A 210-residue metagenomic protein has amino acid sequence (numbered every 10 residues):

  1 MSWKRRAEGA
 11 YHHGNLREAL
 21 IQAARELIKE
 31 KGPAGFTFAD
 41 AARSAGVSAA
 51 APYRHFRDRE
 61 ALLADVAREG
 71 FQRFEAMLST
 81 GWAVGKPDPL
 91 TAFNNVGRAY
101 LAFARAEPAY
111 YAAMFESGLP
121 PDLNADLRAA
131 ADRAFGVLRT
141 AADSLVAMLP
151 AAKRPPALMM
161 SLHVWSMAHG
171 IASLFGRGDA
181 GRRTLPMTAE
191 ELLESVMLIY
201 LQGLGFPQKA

Functional and structural regions predicted by a protein language model:
M1-N15, Q208-A210: N-terminal intrinsically disordered/low-complexity leader segments
A19, A23, L27-A61, D65: Helix-turn-helix
L20-I28, G70, F74, Y100: Short hydrophobic clusters on alpha-helical segments that form packing/core surfaces in small helical domains
L78-G85, M114-G118, L145, L149 (+1 more regions): Secondary-structure edge/capping motif, primarily at the C-terminal ends of alpha-helices and the immediately following
S79, L123-M148, L158-L162, E190-Q202: Amphipathic alpha-helical packing segments from all-alpha helical-bundle domains
S79-A109, D132, V137, A151-V164: Hydrophobic alpha-helical connector segments
N95, A109-T140, R182-P186: Short secondary-structure transition hinges
S144, V164-R183, I199-K209: Amphipathic C-terminal alpha-helical segment
